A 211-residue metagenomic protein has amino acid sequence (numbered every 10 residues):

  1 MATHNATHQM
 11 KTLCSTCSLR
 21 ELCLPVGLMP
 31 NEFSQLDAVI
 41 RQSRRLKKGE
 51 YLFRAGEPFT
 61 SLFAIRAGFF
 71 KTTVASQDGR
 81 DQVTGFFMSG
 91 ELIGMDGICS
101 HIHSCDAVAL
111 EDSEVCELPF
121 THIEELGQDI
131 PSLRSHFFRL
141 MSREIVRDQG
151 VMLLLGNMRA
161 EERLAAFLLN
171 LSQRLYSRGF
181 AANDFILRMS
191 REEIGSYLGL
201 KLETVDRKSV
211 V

Functional and structural regions predicted by a protein language model:
A2-K48, L92-I93, G97-I98: Cyclic nucleotide-binding regulatory module and flanking cytosolic helices
G49, T60-T73, M88-G90: Glycine- and acidic-residue-biased ligand/ion/polar-headgroup-sensing regions
L52-E57: Short phosphate-coordinating micro-motif centered on Lys-Gly-acidic
T73-G79: Cytochrome P450 core scaffold surrounding the K-helix E-X-X-R motif and the conserved "meander" helix-loop region
V83-G150: Cyclic-nucleotide recognition modules
D148-A160, R174-D184: Short, Lys/Arg-enriched, Trp-marked, Pro/Gly-tolerant hinge/linker segments that flank
G156, A160-R163, F167, S190: N-terminal positioning helix adjacent to the helix-turn-helix/winged-helix DNA-binding module
Q173-V211: Phosphate-/nucleic-acid-contacting segments
